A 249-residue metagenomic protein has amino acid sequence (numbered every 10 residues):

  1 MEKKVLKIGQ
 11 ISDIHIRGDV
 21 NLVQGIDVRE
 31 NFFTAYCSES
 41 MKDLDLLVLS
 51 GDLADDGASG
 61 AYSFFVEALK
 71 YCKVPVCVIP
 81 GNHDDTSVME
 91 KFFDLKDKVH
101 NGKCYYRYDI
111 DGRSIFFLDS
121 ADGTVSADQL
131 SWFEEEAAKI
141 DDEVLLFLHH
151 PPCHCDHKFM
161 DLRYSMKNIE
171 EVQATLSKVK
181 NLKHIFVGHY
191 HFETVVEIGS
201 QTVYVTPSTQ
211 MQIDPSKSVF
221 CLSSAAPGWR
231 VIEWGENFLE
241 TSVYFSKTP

Functional and structural regions predicted by a protein language model:
M1-F64, A138-K139: N-terminal active-site segment of His-dependent metallophosphoesterases
M1-G9, R107-F117, A138-L145, E197-V203 (+1 more regions): Beta-strand-turn-beta hairpins that frame and shape the catalytic cleft of phosphate-ester-processing enzymes
E2, I26, T175, E197-P249: Binuclear metal-dependent phosphoesterase catalytic core
G9-E30, D55, D85-N101, M160-D161 (+1 more regions): Acidic/histidine-rich helix-loop elements that form or flank divalent-metal/phosphate-binding sites at the catalytic
D13, L47, D52, F65 (+7 more regions): Divalent metal-coordination and catalytic microenvironments
R17-V20, D55-G60, N82-M89, G123-V125 (+3 more regions): Active-site environment of divalent metal-dependent phosphoester hydrolases
A35-L46, V125-T202, F238-E240, S246: His/acidic metal-ligating clusters that form di-metal
S59-A138, N168-N181, P207, M211 (+1 more regions): Extended active-site neighborhood of metal-dependent phosphoesterases/phosphodiesterases
